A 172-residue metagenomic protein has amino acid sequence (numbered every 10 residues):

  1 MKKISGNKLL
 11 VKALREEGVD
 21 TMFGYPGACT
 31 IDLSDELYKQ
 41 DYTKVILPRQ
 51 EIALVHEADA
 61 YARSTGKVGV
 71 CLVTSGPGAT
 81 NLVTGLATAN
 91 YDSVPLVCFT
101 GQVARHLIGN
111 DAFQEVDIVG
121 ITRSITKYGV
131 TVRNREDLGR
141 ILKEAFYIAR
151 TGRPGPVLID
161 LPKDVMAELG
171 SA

Functional and structural regions predicted by a protein language model:
M1-A172: N-terminal alpha/beta PP-like core and its mobile active-site loop of ThDP/TPP-dependent enzymes
